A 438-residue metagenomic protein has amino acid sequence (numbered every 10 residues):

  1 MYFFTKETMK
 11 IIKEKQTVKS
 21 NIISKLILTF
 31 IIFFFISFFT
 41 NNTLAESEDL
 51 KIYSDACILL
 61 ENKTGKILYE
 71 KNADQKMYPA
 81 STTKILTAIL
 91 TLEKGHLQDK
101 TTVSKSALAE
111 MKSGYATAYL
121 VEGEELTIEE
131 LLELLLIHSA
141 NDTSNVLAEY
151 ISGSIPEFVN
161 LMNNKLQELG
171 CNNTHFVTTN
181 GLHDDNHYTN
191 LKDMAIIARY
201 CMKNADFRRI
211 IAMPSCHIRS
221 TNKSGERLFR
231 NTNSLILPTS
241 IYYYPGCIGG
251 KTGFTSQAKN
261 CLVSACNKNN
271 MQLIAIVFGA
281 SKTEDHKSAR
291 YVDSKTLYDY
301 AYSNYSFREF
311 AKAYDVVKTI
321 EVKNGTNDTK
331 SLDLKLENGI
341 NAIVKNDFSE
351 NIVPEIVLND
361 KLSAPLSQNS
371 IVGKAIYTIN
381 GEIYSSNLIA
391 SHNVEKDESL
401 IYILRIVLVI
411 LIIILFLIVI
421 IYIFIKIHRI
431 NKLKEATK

Functional and structural regions predicted by a protein language model:
M1-T17: N-terminal amphipathic/basic-hydrophobic helices that include classical n-h-c signal peptides and signal-anchor
F3, T43-A205, I210: Active-site-adjacent loops and short helices of periplasmic peptidoglycan-processing enzymes
F4, K13, K25, F39-N41 (+1 more regions): Generic signature of intrinsically disordered, low-complexity, basic-rich segments and short cationic peptides
I12-L28: Bacterial N-terminal signal peptides that target proteins for export
I23-A45, I412-I423: Sec-dependent N-terminal signal peptides of Gram-positive bacterial secreted proteins and lipoproteins
C171-N172, N186-Y188, K192-D193, A198-K438: Domain-terminus/edge residues, biased toward the C-terminal soluble/receptor-binding domains of extracytoplasmic
